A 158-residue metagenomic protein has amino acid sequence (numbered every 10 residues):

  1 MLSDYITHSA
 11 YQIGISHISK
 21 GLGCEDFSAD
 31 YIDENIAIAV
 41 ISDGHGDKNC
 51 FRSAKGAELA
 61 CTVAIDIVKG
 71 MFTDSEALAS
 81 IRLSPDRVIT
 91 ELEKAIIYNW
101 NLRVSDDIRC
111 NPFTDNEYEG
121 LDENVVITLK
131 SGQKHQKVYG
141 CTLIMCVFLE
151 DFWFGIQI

Functional and structural regions predicted by a protein language model:
M1-I158: PP2C/PPM-type serine/threonine phosphatase catalytic domain
